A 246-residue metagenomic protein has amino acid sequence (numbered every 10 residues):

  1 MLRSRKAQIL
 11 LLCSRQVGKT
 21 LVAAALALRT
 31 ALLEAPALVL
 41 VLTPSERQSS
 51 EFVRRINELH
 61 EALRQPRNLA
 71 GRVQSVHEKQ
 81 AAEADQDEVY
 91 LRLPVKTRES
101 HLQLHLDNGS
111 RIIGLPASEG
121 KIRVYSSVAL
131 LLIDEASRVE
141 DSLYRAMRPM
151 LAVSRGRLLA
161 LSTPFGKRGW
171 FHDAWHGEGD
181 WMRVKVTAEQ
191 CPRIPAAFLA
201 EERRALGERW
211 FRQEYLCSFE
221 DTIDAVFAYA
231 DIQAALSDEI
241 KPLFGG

Functional and structural regions predicted by a protein language model:
M1-L12: Conserved pre-motif I regulatory segment
S14-R15, P44: P-loop (Walker A) phosphate-binding loop of NTP-binding proteins
G18: Conserved glycine(s) of the Walker
L21-A35: Walker A/P-loop NTP-binding motif
A37-E58: Conserved Walker A/P-loop ATP-binding site and its immediately adjacent core in helicase/helicase-like ATPase domains
E51-A129: Inter-Walker segment of RecA-like/P-loop motor cores
R92-L93, L130, S137-L206, W210: ASCE P-loop NTPase helicase motor core
C191-G246: ATPase catalytic-site recognition across NTP-hydrolyzing enzymes
